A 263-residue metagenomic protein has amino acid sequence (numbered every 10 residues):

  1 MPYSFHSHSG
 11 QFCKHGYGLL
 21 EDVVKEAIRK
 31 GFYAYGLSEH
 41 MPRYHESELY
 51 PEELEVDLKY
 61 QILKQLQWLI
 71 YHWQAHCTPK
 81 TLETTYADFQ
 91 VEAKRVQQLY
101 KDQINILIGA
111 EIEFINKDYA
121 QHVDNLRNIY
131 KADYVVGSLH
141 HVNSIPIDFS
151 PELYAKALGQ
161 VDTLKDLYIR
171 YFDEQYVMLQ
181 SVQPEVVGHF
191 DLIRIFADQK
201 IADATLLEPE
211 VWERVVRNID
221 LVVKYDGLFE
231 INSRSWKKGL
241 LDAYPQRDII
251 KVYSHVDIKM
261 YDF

Functional and structural regions predicted by a protein language model:
M1-F114, Q121, F196, A202-P209 (+1 more regions): An N-terminally biased module of ancient metal coordination in phosphate/nucleic-acid-related enzymes
P2-S4, A34, N105-G109, D133-V136 (+3 more regions): Structural preference for beta-strand elements that scaffold enzyme active sites
C13, I129-A132, G137-H255: Domain-core and long-helix interface of multi-subunit machines
H40, F190, V256-F263: Short acidic/histidine-rich active-site segments
Y44-H45, N116, S144, G239: Generic structural signal for helix capping and beta-alpha/helix-loop junctions
E83, A87, K117, V161 (+1 more regions): Short, amphipathic alpha-helical segments
T84-Q103, V216-K224, I250-D257: Alpha-helix-loop-beta-strand connector modules within alpha/beta enzyme cores
Y119-L126: Catalytic cores of alpha/beta
